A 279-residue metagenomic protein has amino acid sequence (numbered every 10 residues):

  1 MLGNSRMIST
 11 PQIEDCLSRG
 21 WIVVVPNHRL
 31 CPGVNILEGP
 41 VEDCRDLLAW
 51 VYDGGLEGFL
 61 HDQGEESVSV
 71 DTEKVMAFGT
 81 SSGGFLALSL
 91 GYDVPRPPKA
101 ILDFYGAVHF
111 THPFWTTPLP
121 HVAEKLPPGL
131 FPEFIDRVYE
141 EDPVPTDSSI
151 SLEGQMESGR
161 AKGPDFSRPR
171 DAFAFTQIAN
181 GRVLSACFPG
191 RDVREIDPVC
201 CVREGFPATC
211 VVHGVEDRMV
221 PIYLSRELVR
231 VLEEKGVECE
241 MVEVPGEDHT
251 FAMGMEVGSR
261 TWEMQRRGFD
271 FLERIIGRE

Functional and structural regions predicted by a protein language model:
M1-E279: Alpha/beta-hydrolase superfamily serine-hydrolase fold, recognizing
